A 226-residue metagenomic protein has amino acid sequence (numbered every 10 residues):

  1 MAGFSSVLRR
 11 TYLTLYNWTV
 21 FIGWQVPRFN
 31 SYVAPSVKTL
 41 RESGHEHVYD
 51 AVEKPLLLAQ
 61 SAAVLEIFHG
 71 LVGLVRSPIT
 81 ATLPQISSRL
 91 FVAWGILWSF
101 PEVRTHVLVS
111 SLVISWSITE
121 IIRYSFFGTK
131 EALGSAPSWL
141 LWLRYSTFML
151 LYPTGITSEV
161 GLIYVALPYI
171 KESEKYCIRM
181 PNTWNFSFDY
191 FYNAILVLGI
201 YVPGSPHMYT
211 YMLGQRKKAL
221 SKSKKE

Functional and structural regions predicted by a protein language model:
A2-K38, H45, D50-E226: Eukaryotic polytopic
